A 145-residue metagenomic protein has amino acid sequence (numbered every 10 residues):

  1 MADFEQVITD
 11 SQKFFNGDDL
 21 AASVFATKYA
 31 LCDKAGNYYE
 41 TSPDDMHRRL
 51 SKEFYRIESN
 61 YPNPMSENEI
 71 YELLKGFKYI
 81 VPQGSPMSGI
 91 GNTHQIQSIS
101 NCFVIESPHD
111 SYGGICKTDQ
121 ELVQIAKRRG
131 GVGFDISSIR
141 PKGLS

Functional and structural regions predicted by a protein language model:
M1-S145: Extended catalytic cores of very large enzyme megasubunits
